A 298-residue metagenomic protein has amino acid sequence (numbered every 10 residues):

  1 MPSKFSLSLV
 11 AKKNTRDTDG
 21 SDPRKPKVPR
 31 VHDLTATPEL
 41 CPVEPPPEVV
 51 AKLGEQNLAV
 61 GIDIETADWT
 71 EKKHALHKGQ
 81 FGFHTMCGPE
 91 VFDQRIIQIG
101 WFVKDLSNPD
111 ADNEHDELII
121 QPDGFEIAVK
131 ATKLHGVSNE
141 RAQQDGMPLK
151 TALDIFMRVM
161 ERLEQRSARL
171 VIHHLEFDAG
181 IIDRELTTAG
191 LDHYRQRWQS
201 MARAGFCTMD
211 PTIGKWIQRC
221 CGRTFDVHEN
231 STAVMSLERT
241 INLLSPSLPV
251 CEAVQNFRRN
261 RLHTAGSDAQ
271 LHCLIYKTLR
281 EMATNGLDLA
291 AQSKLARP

Functional and structural regions predicted by a protein language model:
K4-K12, G20-D112: Entry/capping segment at the start of metal-dependent catalytic domains with acidic active-site entry clusters
P45-E48, D154-R158: A generic local structural motif
V50, N57, F92-N139, M160-P298: Metal-dependent phosphoesterase core characteristic of DEDDh/y 3'-5' exonuclease domains
L134-F156: Metal-dependent phosphoesterase signature
